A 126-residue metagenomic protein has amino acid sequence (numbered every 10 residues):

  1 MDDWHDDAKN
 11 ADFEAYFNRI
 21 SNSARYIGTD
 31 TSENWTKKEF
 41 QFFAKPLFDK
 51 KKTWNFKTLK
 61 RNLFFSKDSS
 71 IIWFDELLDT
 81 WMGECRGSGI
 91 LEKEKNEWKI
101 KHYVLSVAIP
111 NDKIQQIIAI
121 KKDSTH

Functional and structural regions predicted by a protein language model:
M1-D12: Short, aromatic-enriched amphipathic alpha-helices that serve as compact interaction elements
N10-S23, I27: Short, well-ordered alpha-helical segments enriched in acidic and aromatic residues
I20, D30, K60, K67 (+3 more regions): A mature extracytoplasmic/lumenal domain signature
A24-W35, L47-T53: A short gly/proline-enriched turn/hairpin at secondary-structure junctions
E39-E84: Surface-exposed, charged secondary-structure patches
F64-S70, L91-K99: A short, structured loop/turn motif at beta-sheet edges
E94, H102-H126: Low-complexity, intrinsically disordered terminal/linker segments enriched in charged and Gly/Pro repeats
